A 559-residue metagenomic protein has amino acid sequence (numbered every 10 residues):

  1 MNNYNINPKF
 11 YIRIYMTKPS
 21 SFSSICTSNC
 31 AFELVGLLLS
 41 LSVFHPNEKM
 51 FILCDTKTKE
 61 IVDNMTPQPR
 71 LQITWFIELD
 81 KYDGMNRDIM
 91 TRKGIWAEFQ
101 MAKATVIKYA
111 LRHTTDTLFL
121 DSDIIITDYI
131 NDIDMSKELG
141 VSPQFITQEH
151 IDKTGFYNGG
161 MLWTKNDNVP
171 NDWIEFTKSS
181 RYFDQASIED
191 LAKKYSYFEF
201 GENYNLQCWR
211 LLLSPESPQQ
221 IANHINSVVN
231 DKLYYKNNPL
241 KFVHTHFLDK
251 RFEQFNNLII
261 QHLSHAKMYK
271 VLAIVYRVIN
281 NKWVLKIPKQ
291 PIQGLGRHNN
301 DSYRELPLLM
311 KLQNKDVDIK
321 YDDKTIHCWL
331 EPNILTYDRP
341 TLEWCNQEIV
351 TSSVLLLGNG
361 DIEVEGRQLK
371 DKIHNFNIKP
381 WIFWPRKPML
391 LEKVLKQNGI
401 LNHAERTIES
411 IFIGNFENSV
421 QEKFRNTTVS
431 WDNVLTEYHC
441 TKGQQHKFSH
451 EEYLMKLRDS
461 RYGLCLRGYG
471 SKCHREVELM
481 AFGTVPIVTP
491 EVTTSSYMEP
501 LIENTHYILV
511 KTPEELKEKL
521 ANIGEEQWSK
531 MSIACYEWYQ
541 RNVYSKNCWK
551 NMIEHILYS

Functional and structural regions predicted by a protein language model:
F10-I89, R112-H113, K267-K282, G296-N314: N-terminal anchoring/stem segment of glycosyltransferases
T74-E78, Y507-T512: Short acidic-hydrophobic, aromatic-tinged amphipathic segments that line or gate anion-handling sites
Q100-T147, T484: GT-A fold catalytic core of metal-dependent nucleotide-sugar glycosyltransferases, centered on the diacidic
I130-E189: Conserved catalytic core of nucleotide-sugar-dependent glycosyltransferases
D167-Q254: Catalytic core and acceptor-binding pocket of nucleotide-sugar-dependent glycosyltransferases
A273-F482, V488-E503, L509, R541-K550 (+1 more regions): Nucleotide-sugar donor-binding catalytic core of glycosyltransferases
I508-S529: C-terminal "capping" alpha-helix adjacent to the active site of nucleotide-linked donor transferases in cell-envelope
Q527-N542: A short, well-ordered alpha-helix in the C-terminal region of glycosyltransferases
